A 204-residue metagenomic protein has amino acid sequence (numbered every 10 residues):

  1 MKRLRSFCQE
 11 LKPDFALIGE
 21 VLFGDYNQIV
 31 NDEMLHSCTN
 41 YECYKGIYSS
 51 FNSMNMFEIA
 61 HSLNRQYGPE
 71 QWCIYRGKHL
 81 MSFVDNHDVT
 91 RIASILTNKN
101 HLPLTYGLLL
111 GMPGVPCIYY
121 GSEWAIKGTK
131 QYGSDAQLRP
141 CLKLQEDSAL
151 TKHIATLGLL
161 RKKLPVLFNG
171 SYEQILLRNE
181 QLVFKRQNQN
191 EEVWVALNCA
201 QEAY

Functional and structural regions predicted by a protein language model:
M1: Phosphate-binding active sites in nucleotide-utilizing proteins
R5-Q131, R186-N188, V195, C199: Conserved alpha/beta catalytic core and glycan-binding cleft of carbohydrate-active enzymes
P13, S134, A149: Short acidic-hydrophobic sequence patches enriched in Asp/Glu that either
G68, L138-I175: Aromatic- and carboxylate-lined catalytic core of secreted/periplasmic carbohydrate-active enzymes
L80-M81, R139, Q181: A residue-level signal for beta-strand positions that form part of recognition/binding surfaces within mature
Y120, P140-L142, A203: Structured C-terminal cap/extension of enzyme domains
T129-S134, Y204: Cytochrome P450 core scaffold surrounding the K-helix E-X-X-R motif and the conserved "meander" helix-loop region
L159, I175-Y204: Carbohydrate-binding surface patches
